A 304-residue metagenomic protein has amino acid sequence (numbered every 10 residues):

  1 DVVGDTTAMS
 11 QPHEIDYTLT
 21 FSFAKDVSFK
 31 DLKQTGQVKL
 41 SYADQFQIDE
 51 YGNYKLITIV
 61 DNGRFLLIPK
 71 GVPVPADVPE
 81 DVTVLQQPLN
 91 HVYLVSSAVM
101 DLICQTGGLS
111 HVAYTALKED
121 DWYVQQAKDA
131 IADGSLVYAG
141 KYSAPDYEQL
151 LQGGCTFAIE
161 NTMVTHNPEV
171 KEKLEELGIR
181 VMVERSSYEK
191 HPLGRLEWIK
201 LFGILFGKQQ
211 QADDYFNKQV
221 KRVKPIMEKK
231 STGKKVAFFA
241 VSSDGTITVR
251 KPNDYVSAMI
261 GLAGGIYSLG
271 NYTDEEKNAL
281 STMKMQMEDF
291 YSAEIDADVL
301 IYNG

Functional and structural regions predicted by a protein language model:
V2-M100, Q211-F238: Bacterial Sec-exported substrate-binding components of ABC uptake systems
G52-G153, F157-V164: A short, structured surface patch at a secondary-structure boundary
L85, H91, S135, E148 (+3 more regions): Extracytoplasmic substrate-binding proteins
G108, L177-G178, A263-G264: Short, structured coil segments at secondary-structure junctions
A144-C155, K284-D296: Short helices/loops that flank or line small-molecule/ion binding pockets
I159, D298-N303: Periplasmic-binding protein-like
K224, A258-L262, I266, M285-D289 (+1 more regions): Small-molecule-sensing regulatory modules
V256-A279, I301: His/Asp/Glu-enriched short active-site or ligand-binding loop at hydrolase and phosphoryl-transfer sites
